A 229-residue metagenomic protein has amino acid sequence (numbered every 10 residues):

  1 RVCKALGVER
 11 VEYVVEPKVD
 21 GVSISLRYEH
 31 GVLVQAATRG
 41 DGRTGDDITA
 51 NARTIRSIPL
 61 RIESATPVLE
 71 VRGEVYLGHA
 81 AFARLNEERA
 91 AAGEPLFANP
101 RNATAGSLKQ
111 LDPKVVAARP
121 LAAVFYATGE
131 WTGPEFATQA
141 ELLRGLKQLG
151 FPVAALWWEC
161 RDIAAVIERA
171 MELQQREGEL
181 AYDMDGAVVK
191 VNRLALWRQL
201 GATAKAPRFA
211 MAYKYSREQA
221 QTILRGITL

Functional and structural regions predicted by a protein language model:
R1-L229: RNA/tRNA-interacting regions in translation and RNA-turnover enzymes
